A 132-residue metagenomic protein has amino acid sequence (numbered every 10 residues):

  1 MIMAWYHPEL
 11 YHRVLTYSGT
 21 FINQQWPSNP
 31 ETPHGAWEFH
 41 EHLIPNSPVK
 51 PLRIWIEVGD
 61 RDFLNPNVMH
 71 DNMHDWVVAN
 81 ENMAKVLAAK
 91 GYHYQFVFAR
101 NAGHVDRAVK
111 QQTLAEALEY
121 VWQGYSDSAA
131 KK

Functional and structural regions predicted by a protein language model:
M1-K132: Non-catalytic cap/lid and distal C-terminal segments of serine-dependent acyl enzymes
